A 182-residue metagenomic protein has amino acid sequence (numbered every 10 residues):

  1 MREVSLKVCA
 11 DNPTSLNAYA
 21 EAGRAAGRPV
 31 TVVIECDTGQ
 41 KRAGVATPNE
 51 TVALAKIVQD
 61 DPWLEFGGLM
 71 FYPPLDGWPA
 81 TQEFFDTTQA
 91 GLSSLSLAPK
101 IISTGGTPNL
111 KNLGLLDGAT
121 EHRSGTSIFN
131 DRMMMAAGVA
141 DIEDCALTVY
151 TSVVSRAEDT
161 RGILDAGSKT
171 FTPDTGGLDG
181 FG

Functional and structural regions predicted by a protein language model:
M1-P79: Active-site-proximal beta-alpha core segment in soluble small-molecule metabolic enzymes
T81-G182: Active-site anion/phosphate-binding pocket segments in diverse small-molecule metabolic enzymes
